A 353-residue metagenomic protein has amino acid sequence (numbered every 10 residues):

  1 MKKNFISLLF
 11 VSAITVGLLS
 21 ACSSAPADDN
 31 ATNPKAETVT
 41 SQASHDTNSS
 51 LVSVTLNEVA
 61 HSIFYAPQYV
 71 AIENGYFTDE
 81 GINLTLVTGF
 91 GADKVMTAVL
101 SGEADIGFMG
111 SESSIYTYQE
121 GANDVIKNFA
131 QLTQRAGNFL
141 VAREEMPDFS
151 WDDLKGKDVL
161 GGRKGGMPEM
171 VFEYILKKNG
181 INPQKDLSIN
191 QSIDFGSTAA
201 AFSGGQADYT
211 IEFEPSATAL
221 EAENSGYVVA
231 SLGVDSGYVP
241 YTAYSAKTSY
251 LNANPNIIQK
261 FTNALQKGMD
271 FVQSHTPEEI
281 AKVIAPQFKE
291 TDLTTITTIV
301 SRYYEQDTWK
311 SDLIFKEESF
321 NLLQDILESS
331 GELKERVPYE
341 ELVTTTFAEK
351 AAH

Functional and structural regions predicted by a protein language model:
M1-L9: Bacterial N-terminal signal peptides that target proteins for export
G17-A21: C-terminal motif of bacterial Sec signal peptides marking the signal peptidase cleavage site
S23-P26: Bacterial signal peptide processing site
N33-Q184, I189-S192, D208-E214, A230-S231 (+1 more regions): Short, glycine-/small- and polar/acidic-enriched structural segments that line small-molecule recognition paths
F64-P67, E73, A92-V95, G110-S113 (+9 more regions): Stable alpha-helical elements in mature extracytoplasmic
E144, D194-F288: Pocket-lining segment of extracytoplasmic ligand-binding domains
N252-K334: Secondary-structure end/capping motifs
N321-H353: Conserved C-terminal helix/tail region of periplasmic/extracytoplasmic solute-binding proteins
